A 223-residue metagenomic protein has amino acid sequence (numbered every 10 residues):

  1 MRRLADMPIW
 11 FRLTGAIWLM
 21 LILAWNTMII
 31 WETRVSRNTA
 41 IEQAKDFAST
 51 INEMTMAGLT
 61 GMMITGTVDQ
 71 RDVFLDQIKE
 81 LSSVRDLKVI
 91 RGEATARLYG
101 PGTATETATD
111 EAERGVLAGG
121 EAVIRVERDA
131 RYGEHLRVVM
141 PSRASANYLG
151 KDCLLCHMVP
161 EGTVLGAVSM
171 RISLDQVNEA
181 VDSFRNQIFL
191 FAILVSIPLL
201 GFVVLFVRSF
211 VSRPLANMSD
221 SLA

Functional and structural regions predicted by a protein language model:
R3-R34, F191, V203-F206: Extreme N-terminal signal-anchor transmembrane helix of membrane signaling/transducer proteins, especially in bacteria
W31-E53, A57, G61, T65 (+1 more regions): Juxtamembrane membrane-water interface segments immediately C-terminal to a transmembrane helix
S49-A57, V68-S142: Extracytoplasmic ligand-binding sensor domains of the Cache superfamily
E106-F184: Extracytoplasmic
V181-S196: N-terminal membrane-entry
V211-A223: Membrane-proximal alpha-helical signal-transduction linkers
